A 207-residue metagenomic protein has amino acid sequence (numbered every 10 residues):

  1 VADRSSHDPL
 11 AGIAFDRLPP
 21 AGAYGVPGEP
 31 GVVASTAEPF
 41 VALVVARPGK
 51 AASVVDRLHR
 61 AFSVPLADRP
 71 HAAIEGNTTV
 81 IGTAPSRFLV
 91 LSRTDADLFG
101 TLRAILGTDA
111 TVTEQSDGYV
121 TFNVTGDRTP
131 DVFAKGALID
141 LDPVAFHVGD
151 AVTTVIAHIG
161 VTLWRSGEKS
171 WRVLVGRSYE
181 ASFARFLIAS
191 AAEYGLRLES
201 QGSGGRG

Functional and structural regions predicted by a protein language model:
V1-G207: Basic, glycine/lysine-rich polyanion-binding surfaces/domains
